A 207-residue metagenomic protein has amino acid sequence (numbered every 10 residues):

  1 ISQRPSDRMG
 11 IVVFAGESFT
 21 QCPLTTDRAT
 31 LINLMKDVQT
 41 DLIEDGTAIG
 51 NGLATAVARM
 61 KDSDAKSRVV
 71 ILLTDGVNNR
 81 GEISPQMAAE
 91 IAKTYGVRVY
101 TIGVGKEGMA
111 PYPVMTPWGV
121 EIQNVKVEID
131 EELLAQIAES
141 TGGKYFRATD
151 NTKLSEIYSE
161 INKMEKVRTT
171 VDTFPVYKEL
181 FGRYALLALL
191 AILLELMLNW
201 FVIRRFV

Functional and structural regions predicted by a protein language model:
I1-R68, E82-I83: Membrane-embedded segments
G10-V12, V69-I71, R98-Y100, F146: A structural signal for isolated positions on well-ordered beta-strands in alpha/beta enzyme cores
I11-F14, D75, L190: MIDAS-like acidic motif and immediate structural context at the N-terminus of von Willebrand factor A/I domains
S18-T20, N79-R80, E107-M109, Y145 (+1 more regions): Short beta-strands and strand-coil junctions in structured, solvent-facing domains, enriched
L31, A56, V99, A138 (+1 more regions): Residue-level signature of catalytic and energy-coupling elements of molecular machines, predominantly ATP/GTP-dependent
E44-T47, V69, G76-S140, Y158: VWA/integrin I-like adhesion module and closely mimicked acidic/polar interface patches used
A135-M164: Extended, hydrophilic extramembrane loops/domains of integral membrane proteins
V167-V207: C-terminal signal-anchor/stop-transfer transmembrane helix together with its immediate cytosolic, Lys/Arg-enriched
